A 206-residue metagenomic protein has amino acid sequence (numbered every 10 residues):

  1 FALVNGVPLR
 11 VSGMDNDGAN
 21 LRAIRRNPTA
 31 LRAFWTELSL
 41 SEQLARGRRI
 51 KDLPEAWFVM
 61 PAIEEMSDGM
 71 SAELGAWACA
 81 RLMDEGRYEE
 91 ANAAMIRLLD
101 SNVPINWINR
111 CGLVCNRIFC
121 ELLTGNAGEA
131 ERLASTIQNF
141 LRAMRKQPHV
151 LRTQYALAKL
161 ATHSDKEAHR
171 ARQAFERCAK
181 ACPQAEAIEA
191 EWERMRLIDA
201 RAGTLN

Functional and structural regions predicted by a protein language model:
F1-N206: Hydrophobic transmembrane alpha-helices and their immediate loop junctions in multi-pass integral membrane proteins
